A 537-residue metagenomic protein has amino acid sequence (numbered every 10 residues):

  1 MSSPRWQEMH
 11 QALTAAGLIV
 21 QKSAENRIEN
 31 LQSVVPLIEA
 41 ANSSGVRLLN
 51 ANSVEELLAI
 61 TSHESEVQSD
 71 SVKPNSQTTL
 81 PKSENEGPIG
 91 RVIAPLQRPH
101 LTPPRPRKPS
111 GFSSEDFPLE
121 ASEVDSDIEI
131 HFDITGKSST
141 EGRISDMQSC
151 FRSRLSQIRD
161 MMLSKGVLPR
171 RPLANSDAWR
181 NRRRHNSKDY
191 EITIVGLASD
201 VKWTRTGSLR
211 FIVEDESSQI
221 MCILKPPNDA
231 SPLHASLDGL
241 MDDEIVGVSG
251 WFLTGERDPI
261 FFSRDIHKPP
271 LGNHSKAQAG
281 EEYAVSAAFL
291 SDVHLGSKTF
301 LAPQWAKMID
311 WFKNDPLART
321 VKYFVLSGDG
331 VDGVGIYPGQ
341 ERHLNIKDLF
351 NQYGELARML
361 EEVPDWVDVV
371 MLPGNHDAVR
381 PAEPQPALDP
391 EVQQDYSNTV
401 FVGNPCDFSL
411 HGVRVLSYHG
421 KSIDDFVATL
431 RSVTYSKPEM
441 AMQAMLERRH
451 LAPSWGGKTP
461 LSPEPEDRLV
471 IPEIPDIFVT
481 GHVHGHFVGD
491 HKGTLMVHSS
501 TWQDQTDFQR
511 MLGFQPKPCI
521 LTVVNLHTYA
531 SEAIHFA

Functional and structural regions predicted by a protein language model:
M1-A537: Extended recognition/assembly regions associated with phosphoester-bond processing machinery
